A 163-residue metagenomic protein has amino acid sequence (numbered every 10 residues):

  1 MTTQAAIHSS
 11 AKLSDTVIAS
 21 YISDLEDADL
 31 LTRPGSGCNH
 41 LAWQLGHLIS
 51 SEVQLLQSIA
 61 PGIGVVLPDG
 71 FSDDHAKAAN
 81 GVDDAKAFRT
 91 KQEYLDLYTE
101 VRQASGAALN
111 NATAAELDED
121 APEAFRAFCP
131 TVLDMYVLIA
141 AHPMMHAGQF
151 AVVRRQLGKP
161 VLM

Functional and structural regions predicted by a protein language model:
M1-H8, D84-K86: Short, charged, low-complexity loops and linkers
Q4, H8-A19, D29-A78, P122-M163: Short, contiguous alpha-helical
D24, H47-S50, E100: Residues within well-ordered alpha-helical secondary structure of globular protein domains
D24-L31, A107-E119, R155-P160: Surface-exposed helix-capping loop/turn segments at secondary-structure junctions
A78-E119, D134-I139: Acidic/histidine-rich alpha-helical segments that form the ligand environment of transition-metal centers
